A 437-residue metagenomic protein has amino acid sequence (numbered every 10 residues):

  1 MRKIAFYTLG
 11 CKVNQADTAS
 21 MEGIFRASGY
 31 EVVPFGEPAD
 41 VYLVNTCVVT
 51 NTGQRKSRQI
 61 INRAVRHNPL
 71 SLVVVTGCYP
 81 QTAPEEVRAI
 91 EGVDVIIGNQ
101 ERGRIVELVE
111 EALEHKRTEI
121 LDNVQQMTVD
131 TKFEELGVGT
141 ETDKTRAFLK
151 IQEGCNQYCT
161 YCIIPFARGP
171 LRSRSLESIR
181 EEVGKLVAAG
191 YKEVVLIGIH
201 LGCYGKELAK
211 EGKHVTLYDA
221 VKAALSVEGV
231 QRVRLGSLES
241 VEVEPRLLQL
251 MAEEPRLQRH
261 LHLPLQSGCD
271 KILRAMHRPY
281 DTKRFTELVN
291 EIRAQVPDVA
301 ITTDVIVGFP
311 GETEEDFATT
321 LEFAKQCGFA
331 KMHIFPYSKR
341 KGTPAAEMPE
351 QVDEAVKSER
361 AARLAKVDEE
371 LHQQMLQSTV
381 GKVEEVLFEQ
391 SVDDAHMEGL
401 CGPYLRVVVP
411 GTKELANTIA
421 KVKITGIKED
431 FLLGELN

Functional and structural regions predicted by a protein language model:
M1-Y204, T216, R246, L257 (+8 more regions): Proteins enriched for Cys/Gly/acidic motifs involved in redox and nucleic-acid/cofactor modification
N14, T50-G53, P80, S240 (+3 more regions): Alpha-helix N-cap/loop-to-helix initiation residues
V48-V49, R168, L208-G212, R274-Y280 (+1 more regions): Short glycine-enriched, charge-decorated loop/helix-capping segments at active-site entrances that position
V73-V74, T82-A83, A188-E314: Conserved SAM/AdoMet-binding glycine-rich loop
G103, Q157, G169, G202 (+5 more regions): Glycine-centered loop/turn positions within well-structured domains that cap or flank conserved ligand/cofactor-binding
T142-T145, C155-Q157, L257, S267 (+5 more regions): Short flexible coil/turn linkers enriched for glycine and charged/polar residues that connect secondary-structure
L263, D304, A324, M332 (+3 more regions): Hydrophobic, well-ordered secondary-structure elements that form the walls of internal hydrophobic environments
E347-N437: Terminal RNA-binding accessory module
